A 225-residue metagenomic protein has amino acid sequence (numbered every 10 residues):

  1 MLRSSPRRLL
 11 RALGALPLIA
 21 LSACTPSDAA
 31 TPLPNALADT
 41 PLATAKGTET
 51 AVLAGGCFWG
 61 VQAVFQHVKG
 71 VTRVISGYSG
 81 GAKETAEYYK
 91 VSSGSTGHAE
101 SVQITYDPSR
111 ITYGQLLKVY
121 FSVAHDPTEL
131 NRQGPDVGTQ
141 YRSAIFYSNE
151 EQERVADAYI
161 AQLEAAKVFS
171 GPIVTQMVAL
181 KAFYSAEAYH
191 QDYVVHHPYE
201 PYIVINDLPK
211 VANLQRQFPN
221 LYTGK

Functional and structural regions predicted by a protein language model:
L2-G14: Bacterial N-terminal signal peptides that target proteins for export
L2-R3, L21-K225: Flexible coil/turn and secondary-structure edge motifs
R11-A23: Bacterial N-terminal signal peptides
